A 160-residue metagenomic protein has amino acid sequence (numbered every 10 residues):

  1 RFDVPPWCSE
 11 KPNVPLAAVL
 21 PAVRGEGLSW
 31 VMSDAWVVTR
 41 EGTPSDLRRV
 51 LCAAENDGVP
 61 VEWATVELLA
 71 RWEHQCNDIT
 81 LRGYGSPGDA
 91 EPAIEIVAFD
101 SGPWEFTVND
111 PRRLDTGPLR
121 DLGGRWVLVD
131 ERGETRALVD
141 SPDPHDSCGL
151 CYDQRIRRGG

Functional and structural regions predicted by a protein language model:
R1-D34: Short, extreme N-terminal segment that most often corresponds to the first beta-strand
R1-P5, S29-V31, D78-G83, E95-V97 (+2 more regions): Ordered hydrophobic segments in well-structured contexts
N13, L20-A22, A53-W63, E67-A70 (+3 more regions): N-terminal/edge-of-domain interface segments
L16, P44-L47, T135: Short amphipathic alpha-helical segments that mediate assembly, nucleic-acid/protein binding, or membrane association
A17-P21, R48, V66-A70, V97 (+1 more regions): Generic detector of well-ordered alpha-helical segments enriched in charged/polar residues, highlighting helical
W36-V97: Surface-exposed, low-hydrophobicity interaction/linker segments
G88-G160: Acidic, proline/glycine-rich low-complexity IDRs
